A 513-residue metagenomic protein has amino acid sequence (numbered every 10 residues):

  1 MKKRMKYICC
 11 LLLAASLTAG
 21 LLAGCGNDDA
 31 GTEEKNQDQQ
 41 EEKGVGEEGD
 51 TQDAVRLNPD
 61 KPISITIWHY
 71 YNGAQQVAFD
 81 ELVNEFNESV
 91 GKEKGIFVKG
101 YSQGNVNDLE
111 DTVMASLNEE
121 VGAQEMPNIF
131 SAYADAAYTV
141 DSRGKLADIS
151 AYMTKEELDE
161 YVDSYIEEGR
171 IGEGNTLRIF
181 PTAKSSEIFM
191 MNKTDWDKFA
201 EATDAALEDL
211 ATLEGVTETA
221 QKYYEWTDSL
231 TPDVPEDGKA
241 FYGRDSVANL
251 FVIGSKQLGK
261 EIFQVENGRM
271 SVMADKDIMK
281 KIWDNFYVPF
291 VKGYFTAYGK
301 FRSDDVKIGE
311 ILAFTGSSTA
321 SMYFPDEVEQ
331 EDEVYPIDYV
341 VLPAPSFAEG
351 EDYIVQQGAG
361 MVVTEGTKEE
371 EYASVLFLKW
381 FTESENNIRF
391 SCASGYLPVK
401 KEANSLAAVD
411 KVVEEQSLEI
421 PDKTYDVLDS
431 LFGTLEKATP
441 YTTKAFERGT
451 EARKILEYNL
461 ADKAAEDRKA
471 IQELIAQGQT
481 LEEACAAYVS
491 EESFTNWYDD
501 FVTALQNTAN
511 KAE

Functional and structural regions predicted by a protein language model:
G20-G24: C-terminal motif of bacterial Sec signal peptides marking the signal peptidase cleavage site
K43-L57, F130-I188, D233-V234, G254 (+2 more regions): Hinge/lid segment of periplasmic solute-binding proteins
L57, A151-Y161, A205-D209, P235 (+4 more regions): Short, solvent-exposed loop/beta-turn-alpha elements that line the ligand-binding surface or hinge of extracytoplasmic
G91-S164, K198-F199, L312-A313, E331-E333: Extracytoplasmic "Venus flytrap"/periplasmic binding protein-like
N118, N175, V291-K292, Q330-N404 (+1 more regions): Extracytoplasmic/periplasmic substrate-recognition and gating elements
G172-E187, E214-S271, I311: Extracytoplasmic/periplasmic solute-binding protein
T217-Y224, V265-G299, Y339, A344: Glycine-centered hinge/linker elements that transmit conformational signals in sensory and ligand-binding systems
D422, D429-E513: Conserved C-terminal helix/tail region of periplasmic/extracytoplasmic solute-binding proteins
